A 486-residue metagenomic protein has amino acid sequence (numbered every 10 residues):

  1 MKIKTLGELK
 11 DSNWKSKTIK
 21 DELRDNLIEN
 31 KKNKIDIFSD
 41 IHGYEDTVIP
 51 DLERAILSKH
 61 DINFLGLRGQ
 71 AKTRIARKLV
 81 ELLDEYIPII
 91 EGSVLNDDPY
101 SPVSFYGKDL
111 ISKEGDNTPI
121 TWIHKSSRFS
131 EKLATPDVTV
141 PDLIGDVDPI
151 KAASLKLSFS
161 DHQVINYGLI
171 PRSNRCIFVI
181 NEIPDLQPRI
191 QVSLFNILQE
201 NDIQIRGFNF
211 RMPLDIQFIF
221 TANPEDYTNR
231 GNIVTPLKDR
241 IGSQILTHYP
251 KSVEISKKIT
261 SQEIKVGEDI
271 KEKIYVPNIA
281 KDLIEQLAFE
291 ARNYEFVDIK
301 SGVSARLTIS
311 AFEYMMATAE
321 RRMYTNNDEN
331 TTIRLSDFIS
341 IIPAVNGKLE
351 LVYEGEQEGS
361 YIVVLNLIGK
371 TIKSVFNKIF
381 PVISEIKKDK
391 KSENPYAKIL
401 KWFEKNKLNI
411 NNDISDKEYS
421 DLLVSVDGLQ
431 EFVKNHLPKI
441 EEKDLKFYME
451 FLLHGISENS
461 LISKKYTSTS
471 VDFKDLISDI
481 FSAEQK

Functional and structural regions predicted by a protein language model:
M1-E254, I264-D282, E290, E295-I299 (+2 more regions): Conserved ASCE/P-loop NTPase catalytic core
I259-T260: Structured interface patches
I270-P277, E290-L367: C-terminal helical "lid" subdomain and adjoining coupling/linker elements of P-loop NTPases
Y353-S360, L365-S374, I379-F380, S384-K387: Long, charge-patterned amphipathic interaction tracts in eukaryotic proteins
